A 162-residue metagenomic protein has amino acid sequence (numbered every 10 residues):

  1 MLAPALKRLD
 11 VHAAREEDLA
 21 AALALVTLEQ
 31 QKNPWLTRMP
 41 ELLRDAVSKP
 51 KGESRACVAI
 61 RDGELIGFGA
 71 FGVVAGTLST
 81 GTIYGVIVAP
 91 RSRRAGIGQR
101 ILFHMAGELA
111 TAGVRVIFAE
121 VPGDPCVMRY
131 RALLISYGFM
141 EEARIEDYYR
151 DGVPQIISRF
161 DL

Functional and structural regions predicted by a protein language model:
M1-L6, S48-P50: Short, conserved catalytic or adaptor-binding loops enriched in Gly and charged residues
R8-D10: Extreme N-terminal starter segment of soluble prokaryotic enzymes
A13-Y84, A89-P90, L102-F103, E108 (+1 more regions): Acetyl-CoA-dependent GNAT
K49, A75, P125, Y148-G152: A short beta-turn/loop motif at secondary-structure boundaries
E64, A89-F103, A112, D124-R129: Conserved glycine-rich acetyl-CoA-binding loop
L109-P122: Conserved GNAT acetyl-CoA-binding A-motif
E120-P122, I135-Q155: Conserved catalytic-core motifs of GNAT/GCN5-like acyltransferases
